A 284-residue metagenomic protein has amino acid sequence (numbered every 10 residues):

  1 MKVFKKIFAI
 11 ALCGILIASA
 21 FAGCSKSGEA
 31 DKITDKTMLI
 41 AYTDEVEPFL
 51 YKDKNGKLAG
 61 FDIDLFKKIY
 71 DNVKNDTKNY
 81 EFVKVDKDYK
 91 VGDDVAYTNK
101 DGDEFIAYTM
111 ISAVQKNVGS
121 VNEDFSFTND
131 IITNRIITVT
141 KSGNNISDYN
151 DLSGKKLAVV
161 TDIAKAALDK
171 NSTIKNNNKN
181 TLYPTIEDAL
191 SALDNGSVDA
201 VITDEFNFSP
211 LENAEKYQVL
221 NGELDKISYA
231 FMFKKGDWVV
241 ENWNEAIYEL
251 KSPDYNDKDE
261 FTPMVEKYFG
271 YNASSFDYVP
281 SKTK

Functional and structural regions predicted by a protein language model:
A18-I33: Sec-dependent signal peptide cleavage junction
S25, I63-V73, S142-I146, N150 (+3 more regions): Extended ligand-binding regions for polar small-molecule ligands
D31-V114, L182: Extracytoplasmic small-molecule ligand-binding "clamshell" domains of the periplasmic binding protein/Venus flytrap
T37, D76-E81, A164-P184, N213-L220 (+1 more regions): Ligand-binding clefts/hinges and TM-proximal coupling segments of bilobed small-molecule sensing domains
T43-E45, I132-T140, E205-Y248, F269-K284: Periplasmic-binding protein-like
E45-E47, A59-V73, T133-I186, L190 (+1 more regions): Bilobed "Venus flytrap"/periplasmic-binding protein-like clamshell domains and structurally analogous long
K67, N79-D151, K216-E223: Acidic, polar ligand-binding/catalytic clefts
I106-Y108, S112-N122, L168-N171, S191-K226: A ligand-binding cleft/hinge motif common to bilobed small-molecule-binding domains
